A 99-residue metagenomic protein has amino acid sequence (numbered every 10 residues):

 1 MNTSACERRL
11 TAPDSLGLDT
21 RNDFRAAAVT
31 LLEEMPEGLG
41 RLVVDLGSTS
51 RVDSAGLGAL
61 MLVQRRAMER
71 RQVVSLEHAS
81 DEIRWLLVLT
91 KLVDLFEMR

Functional and structural regions predicted by a protein language model:
M1-T11: Short beta-strand/loop segment at the start of cytosolic alpha/beta domains
S15-F96: Amphipathic alpha-helical interaction surfaces in cytosolic regulatory modules
R99: Conserved catalytic-core motifs of GNAT/GCN5-like acyltransferases
